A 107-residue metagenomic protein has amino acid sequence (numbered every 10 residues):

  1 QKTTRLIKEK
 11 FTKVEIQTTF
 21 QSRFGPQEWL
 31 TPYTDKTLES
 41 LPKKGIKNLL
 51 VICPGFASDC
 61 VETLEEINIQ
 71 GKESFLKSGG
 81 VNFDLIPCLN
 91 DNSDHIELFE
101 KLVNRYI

Functional and structural regions predicted by a protein language model:
Q1-I107: Extended amphipathic ligand-handling, pore-lining, and cofactor/metal-binding catalytic surfaces
